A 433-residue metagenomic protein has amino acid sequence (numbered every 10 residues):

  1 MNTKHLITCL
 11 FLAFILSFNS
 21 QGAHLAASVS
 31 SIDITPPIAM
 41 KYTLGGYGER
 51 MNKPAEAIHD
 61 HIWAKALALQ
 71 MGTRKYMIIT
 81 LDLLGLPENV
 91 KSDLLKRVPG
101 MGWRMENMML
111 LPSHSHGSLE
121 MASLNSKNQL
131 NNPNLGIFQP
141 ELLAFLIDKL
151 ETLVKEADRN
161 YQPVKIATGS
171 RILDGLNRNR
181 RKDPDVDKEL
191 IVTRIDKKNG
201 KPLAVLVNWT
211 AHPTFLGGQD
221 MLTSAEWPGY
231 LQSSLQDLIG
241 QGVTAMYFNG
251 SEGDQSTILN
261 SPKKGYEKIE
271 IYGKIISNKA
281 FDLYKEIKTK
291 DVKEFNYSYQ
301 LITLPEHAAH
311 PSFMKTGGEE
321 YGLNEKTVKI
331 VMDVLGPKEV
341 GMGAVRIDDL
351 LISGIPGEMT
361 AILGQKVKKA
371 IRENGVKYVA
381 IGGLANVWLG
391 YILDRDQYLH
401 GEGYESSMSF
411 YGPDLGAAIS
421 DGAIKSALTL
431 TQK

Functional and structural regions predicted by a protein language model:
M1-I7: Bacterial N-terminal signal peptides that target proteins for export
T8-S17: Bacterial N-terminal signal peptides
F18-G22: Sec/Tat signal peptide C-region and signal peptidase I cleavage site
A23-L111, S115-T244, F248-I271, Y284 (+1 more regions): Conserved beta-alpha junction segments in alpha/beta enzyme cores
I276: Anionic-ligand-binding alpha/beta catalytic cores of soluble enzymes and soluble regulatory domains that recognize
